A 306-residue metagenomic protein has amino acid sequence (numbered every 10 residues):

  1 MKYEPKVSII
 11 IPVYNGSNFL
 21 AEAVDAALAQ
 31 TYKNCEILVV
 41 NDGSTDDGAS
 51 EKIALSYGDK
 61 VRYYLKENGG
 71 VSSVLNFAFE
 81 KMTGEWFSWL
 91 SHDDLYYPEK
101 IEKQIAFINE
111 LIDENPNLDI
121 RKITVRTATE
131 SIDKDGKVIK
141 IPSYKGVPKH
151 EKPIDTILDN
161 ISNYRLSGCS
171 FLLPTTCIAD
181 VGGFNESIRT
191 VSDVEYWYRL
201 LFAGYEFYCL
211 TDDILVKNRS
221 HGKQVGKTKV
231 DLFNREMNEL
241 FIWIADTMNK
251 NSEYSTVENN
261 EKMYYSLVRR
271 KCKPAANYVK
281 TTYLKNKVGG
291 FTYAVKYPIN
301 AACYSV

Functional and structural regions predicted by a protein language model:
M1-L28: N-proximal low-complexity "stem/linker" segments adjacent to membrane-targeting elements
V24-L65: Acidic donor-binding segment of Leloir-type glycosyltransferases
S44-T45, K60, L65-V71, L75 (+2 more regions): Short, acidic/glycine-rich phosphate-metal binding loop used to engage nucleotide
A49-S50, K66-M82, K103: Glycine-rich, basic loop-to-helix element that forms the pyrophosphate-binding segment of sugar-nucleotide handling
E80, G146-L240: Conserved nucleotide-sugar donor-binding catalytic segment
F87: Short aromatic/hydrophobic "clamp" motif used to bind/position activated sugar donors
E99-I139: Conserved donor NDP-sugar-binding/catalytic core segment of glycosyltransferases
I161, F202, C209-D213, K217-V306: C-terminal subregions of glycosyltransferases and related glycan-biosynthesis enzymes
